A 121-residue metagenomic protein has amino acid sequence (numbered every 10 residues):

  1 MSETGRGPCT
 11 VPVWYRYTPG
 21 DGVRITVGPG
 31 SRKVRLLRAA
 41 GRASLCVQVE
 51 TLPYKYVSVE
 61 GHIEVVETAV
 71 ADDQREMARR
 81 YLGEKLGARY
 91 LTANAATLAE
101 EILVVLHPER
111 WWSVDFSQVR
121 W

Functional and structural regions predicted by a protein language model:
M1-P29, L37, A43-V47, Y56-S58: Short beta-strand segments
G5, T51-P53, A96: Generic marker of residues within folded, mature protein domains
Y15, R35, N94-A96: Short secondary-structure boundary/capping segments
G28-R32, Y81: Short, solvent-exposed aromatic-acidic interface loops
S31-K33, L52, R120-W121: Short, surface-exposed beta-strand-loop junctions and turns on beta-sheet-rich folds
V34, A40, A71-R75: Generic internal hydrophobic packing segments that stabilize the cores of diverse globular domains
K55-W121: Charged, gly/pro-rich active-site loop segments
